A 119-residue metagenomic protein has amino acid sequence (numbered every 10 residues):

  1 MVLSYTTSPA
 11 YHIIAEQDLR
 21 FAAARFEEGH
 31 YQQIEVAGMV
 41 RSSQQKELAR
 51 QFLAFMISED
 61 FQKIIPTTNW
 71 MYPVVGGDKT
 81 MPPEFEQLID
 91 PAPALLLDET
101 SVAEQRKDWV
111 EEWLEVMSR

Functional and structural regions predicted by a protein language model:
M1-E28: Ligand-binding pocket segment of bilobal, Venus flytrap-like solute-binding proteins
Q17-D18, W70, S118: Residue-level recognition of short, structured coil/turn motifs that connect secondary structure elements
F21-E27, Q44, L96, T100: Short, well-ordered helical secondary-structure segments
H30-Y31, E35-L96: Mature extracytoplasmic/periplasmic domains
P82-R119: Extracellular/periplasmic bilobal clamshell ligand-binding domains
